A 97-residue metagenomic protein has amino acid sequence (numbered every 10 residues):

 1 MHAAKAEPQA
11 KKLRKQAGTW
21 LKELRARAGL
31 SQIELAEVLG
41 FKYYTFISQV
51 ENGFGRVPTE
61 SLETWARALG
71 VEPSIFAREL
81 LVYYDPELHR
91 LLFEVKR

Functional and structural regions predicted by a protein language model:
H2-R27: A short, Lys/Arg-rich alpha-helix, primarily the initiator
A3, R67, I75-R97: Short, charged recognition helix plus adjacent turn of helix-turn-helix-like nucleic-acid-binding domains
T19-V38, T64: Short basic helix-loop element that most often maps to the first helix and adjoining turn of HTH DNA-binding modules
L24, V38, Q49-V50, E79: Residues in the recognition helix of alpha-helical DNA-binding motifs
A28, L39-G40, V50, L69: Core residues of bacterial helix-turn-helix
G40-V57: Recognition helix of helix-turn-helix/homeodomain-like DNA-binding domains that insert into the DNA major groove
G53-A68: Short, basic-rich loop-to-helix N-cap that marks the start of a DNA-contacting helix
